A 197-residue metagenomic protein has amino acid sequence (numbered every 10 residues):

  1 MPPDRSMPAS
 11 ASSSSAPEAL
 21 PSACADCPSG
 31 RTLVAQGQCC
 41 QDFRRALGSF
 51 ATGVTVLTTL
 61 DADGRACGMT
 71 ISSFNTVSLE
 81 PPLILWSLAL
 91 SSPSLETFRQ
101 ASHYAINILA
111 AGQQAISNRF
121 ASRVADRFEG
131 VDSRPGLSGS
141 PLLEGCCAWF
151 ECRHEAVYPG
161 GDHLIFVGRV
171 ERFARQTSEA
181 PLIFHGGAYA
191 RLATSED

Functional and structural regions predicted by a protein language model:
P2-D197: Basic, polyanion-binding surface patches
